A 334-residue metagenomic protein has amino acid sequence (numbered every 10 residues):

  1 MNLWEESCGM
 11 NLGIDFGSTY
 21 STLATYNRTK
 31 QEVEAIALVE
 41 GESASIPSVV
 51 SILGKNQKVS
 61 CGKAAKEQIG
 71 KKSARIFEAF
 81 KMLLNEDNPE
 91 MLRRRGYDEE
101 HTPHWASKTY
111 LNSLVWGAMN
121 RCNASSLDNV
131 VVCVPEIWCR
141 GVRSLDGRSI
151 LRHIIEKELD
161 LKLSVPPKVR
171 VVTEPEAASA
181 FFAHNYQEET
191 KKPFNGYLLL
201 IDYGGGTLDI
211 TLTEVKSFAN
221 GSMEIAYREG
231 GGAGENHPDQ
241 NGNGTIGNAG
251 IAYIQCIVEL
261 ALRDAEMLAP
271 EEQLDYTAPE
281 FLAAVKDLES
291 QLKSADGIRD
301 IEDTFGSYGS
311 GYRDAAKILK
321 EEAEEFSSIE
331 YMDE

Functional and structural regions predicted by a protein language model:
L3-V33, H184-I225: Gly/Thr-rich phosphate-binding beta-strand-loop-beta motif of the actin/hexokinase/Hsp70
G13, N129-P135, V169-V172, L198-D202 (+3 more regions): Extended hydrophobic secondary-structure segments that form protein cores and membrane-embedded regions
F16-Y20, E174-A177, G206-T207, E235-P238 (+1 more regions): Conserved A3 ("GATE") glycine/threonine-rich loop of ANL adenylate-forming enzymes
S21, P135, G141, V169-A178: Active-site neighborhood for divalent-cation/phosphate handling
T29-H153, N248-D333: Phosphate-binding loop and its immediate beta->loop->alpha context in nucleotide/phosphate-handling enzymes
T29-S45, N220-H237: Flexible phosphate/Mg2+-sensing switch loops adjacent to catalytic phosphate-binding sites
T109-C122, P175-P193, E334: Phosphate/ATP-binding catalytic cores across multiple sugar-kinase/actin-like superfamilies, primarily ASKHA
E156-A183, G196, Y203: ATP-dependent carbohydrate kinase catalytic cores
